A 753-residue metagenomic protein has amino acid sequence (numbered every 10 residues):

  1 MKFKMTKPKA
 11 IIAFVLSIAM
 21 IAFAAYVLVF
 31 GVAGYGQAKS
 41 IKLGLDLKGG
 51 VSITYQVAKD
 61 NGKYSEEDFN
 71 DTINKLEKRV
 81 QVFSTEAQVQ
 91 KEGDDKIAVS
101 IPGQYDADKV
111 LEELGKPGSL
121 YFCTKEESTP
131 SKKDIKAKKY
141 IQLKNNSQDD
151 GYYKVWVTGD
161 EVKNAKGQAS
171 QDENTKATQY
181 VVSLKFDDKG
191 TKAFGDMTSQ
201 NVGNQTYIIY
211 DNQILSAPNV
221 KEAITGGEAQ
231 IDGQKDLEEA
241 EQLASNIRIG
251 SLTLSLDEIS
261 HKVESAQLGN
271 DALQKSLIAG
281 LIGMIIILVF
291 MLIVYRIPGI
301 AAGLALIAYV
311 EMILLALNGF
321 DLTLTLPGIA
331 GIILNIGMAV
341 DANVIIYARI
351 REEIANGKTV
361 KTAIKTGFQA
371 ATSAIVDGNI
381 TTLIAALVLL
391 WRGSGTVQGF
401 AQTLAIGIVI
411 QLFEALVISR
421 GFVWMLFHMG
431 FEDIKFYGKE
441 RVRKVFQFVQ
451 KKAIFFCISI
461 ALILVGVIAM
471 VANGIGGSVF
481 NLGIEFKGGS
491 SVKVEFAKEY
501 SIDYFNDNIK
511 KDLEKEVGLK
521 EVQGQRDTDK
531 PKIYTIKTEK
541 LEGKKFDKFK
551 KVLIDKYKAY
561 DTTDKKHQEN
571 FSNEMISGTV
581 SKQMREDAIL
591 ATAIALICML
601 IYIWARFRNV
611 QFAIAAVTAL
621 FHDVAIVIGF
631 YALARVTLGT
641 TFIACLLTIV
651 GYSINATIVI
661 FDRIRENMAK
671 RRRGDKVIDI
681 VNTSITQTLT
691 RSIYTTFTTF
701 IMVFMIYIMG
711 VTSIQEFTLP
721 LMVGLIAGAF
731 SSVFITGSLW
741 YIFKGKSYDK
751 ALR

Functional and structural regions predicted by a protein language model:
M1-R753: A structural signal for conserved, well-ordered secondary-structure elements that form binding/interaction cores
